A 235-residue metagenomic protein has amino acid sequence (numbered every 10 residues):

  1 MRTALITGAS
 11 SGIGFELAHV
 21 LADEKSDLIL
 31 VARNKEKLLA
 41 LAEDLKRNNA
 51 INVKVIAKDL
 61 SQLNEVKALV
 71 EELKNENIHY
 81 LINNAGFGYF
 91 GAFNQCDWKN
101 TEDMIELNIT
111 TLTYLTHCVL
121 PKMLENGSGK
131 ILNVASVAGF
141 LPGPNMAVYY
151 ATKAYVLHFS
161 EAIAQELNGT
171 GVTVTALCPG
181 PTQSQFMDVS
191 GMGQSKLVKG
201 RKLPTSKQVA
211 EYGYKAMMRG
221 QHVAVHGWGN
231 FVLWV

Functional and structural regions predicted by a protein language model:
S10-G12: Conserved glycine-rich cofactor-binding loop
E24-L41: Conserved glycine-rich Rossmann-like NAD(P)H-binding loop of the short-chain dehydrogenase/reductase
N84-Y89: Conserved NAD(P)H cofactor-binding loop of Rossmann-fold oxidoreductase domains
A92-F93, D97-I105: Substrate-binding pocket helix/loop in short-chain dehydrogenase/reductase
T116, T152: Active-site helix of classical SDR
S136: Residue(s) in the substrate-gating loop at a strand-loop-helix junction that position the organic substrate next
A176, L197-L233: C-terminal helical subdomain
